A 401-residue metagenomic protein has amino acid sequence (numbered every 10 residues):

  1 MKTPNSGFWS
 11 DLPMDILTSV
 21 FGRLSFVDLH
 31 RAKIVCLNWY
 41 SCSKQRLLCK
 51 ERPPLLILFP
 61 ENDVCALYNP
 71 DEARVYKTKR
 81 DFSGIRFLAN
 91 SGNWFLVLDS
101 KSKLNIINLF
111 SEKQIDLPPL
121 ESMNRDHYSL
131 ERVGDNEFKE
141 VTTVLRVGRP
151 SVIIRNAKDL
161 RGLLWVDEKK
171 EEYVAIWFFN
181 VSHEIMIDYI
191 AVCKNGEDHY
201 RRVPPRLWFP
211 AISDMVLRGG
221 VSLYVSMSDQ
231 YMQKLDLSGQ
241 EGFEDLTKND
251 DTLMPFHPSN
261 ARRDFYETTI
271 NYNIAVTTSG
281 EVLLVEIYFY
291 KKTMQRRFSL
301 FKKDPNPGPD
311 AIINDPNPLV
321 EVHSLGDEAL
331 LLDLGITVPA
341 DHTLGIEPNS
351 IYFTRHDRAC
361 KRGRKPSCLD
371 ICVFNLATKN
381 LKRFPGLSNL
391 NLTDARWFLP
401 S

Functional and structural regions predicted by a protein language model:
M1-L12, S19: CRL adaptor-proximal regions
M14, L29-L48, Y68: Short helix-loop-helix/strand-helix junction enriched in hydrophobic and basic residues
K44-D63, D81-N93: Beta-strand-rich domains and repeat architectures in extracellular enzymes and scaffolds, especially beta-propellers
A66-F82, N317-S324: A short helix->beta-strand "capping" segment at the edge of beta-propeller domains
A73, E112, D198, Q240 (+2 more regions): Short coil/turn linkers that define WD40 beta-propeller blade boundaries
F82-Y288, T293, F298: A sequence/structural signal of beta-propeller blade repeats
L130, E137-D159, W165, S299-F301 (+3 more regions): A surface-exposed beta-alpha-beta supersecondary segment
D236-F243, K302-I313: Short loop/turn segments immediately following beta-strands, especially the blade-tip and inter-blade linker loops
